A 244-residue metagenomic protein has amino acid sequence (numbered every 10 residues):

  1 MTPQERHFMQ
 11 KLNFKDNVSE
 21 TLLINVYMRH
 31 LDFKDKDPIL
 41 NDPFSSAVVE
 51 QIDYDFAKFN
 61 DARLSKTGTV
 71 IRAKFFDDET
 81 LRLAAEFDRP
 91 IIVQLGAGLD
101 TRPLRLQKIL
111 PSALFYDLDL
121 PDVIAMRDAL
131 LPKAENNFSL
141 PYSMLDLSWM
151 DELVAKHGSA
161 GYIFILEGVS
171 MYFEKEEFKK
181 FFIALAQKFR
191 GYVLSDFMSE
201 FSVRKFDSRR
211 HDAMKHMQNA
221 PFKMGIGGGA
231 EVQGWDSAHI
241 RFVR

Functional and structural regions predicted by a protein language model:
M1-V93, A97-L140, E152-V154, G158: Rossmann-like AdoMet
T101, S199-V203: Feature marks short, surface-exposed loop/turn motifs that line or immediately flank catalytic pockets and channel
Y142-L147: Conserved SAM/SAH-binding loop
M150, Y172-A184: A short, conserved alpha-helix within the catalytic core of class I
G161-E176: A short SAM/SAH-binding and catalytic strip from SAM-dependent methyltransferases
F189-E200: Conserved beta-strand signature within the Rossmann-like core of class I S-adenosyl-L-methionine
R204-N219: Short, glycine-/aromatic-enriched active-site segment of Class I SAM-dependent methyltransferases
N219-R244: Short alpha-helix
